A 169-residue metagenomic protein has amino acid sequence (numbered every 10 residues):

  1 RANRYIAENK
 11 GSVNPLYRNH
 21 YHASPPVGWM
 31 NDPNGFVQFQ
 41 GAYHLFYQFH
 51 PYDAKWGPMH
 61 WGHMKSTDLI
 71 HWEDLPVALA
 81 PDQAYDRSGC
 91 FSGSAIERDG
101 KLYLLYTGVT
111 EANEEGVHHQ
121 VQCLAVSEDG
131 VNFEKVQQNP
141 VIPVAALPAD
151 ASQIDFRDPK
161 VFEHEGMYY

Functional and structural regions predicted by a protein language model:
R1-Y169: Beta-rich carbohydrate-recognition and catalytic domains
